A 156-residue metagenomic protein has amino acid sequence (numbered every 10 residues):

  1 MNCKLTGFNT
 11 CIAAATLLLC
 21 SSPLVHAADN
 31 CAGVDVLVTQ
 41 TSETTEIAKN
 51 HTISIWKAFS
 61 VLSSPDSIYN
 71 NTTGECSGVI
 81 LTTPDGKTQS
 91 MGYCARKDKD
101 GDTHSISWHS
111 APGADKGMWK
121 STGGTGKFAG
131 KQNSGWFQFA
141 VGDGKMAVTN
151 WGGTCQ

Functional and structural regions predicted by a protein language model:
N2-I12: Bacterial N-terminal signal peptides that target proteins for export
C20-S22: N-terminal signal peptide c-region/cleavage motif recognized by signal peptidases
H26-Q156: Beta-strand-enriched cores of mature, soluble protein domains
